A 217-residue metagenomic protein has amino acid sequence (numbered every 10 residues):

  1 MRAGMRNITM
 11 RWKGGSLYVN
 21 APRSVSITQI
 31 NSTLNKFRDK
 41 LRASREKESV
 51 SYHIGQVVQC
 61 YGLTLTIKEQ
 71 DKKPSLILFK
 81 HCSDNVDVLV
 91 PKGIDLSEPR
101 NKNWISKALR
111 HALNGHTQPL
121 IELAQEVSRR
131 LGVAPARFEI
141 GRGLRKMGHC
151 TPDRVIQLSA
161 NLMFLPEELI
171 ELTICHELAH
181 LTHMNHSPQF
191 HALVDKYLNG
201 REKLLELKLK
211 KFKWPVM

Functional and structural regions predicted by a protein language model:
M1-E171, L181-M217: Active-site-proximal or metal-binding-adjacent scaffold patches in catalytic folds
I174: Walker B beta-strand of ABC/ABC-like P-loop ATPase nucleotide-binding domains, specifically the conserved hydrophobic
E177: Walker B catalytic acidic pair
